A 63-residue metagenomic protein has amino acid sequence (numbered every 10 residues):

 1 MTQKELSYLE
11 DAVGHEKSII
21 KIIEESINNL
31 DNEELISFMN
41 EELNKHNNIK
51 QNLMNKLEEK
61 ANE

Functional and structural regions predicted by a protein language model:
M1-E63: His/Met- and acidic-residue-enriched segments that coordinate or traffic transition-metal cofactors and support
